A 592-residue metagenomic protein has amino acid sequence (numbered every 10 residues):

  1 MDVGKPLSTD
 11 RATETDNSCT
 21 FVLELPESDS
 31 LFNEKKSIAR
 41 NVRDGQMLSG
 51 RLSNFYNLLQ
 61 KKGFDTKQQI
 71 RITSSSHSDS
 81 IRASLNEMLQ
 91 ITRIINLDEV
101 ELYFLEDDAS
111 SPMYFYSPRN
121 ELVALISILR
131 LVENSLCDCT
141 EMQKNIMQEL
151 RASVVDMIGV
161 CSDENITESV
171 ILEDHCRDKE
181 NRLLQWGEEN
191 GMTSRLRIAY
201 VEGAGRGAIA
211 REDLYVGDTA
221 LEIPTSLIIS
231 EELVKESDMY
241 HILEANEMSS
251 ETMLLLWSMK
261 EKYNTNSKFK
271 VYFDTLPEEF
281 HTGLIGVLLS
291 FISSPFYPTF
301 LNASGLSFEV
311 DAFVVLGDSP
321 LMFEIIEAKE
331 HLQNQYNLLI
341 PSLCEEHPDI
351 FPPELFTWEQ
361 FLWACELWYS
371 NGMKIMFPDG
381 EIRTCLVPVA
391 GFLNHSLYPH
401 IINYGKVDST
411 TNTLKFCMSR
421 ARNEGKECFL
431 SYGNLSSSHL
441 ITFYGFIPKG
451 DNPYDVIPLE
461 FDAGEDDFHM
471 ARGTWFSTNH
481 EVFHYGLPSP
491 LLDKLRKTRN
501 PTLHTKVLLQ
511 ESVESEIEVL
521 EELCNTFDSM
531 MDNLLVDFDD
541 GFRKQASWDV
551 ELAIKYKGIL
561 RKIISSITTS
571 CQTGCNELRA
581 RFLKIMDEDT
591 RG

Functional and structural regions predicted by a protein language model:
D2-L227, E232-K235, K262-N264, V271-G592: Long, positively charged leader/targeting segments at protein N-termini
H241-M259, V456-F461: E2/UBC-UEV (E2-variant) core
